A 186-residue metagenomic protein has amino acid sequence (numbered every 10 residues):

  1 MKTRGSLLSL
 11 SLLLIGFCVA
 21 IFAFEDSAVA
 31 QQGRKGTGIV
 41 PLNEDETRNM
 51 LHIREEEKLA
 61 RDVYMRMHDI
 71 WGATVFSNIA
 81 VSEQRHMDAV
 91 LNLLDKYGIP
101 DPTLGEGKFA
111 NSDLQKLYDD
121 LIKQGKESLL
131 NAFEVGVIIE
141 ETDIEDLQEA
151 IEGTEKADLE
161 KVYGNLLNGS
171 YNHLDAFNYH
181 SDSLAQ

Functional and structural regions predicted by a protein language model:
M1-L12: Bacterial N-terminal signal peptides that target proteins for export
S11-I21: Bacterial N-terminal signal peptides
A23, A28-A30: Boundary at the C-terminal end of the N-terminal hydrophobic targeting segment
Q32-Q186: All-alpha RGS (Regulator of G-protein Signaling) helical domain and cognate RGS-like helical scaffolds
